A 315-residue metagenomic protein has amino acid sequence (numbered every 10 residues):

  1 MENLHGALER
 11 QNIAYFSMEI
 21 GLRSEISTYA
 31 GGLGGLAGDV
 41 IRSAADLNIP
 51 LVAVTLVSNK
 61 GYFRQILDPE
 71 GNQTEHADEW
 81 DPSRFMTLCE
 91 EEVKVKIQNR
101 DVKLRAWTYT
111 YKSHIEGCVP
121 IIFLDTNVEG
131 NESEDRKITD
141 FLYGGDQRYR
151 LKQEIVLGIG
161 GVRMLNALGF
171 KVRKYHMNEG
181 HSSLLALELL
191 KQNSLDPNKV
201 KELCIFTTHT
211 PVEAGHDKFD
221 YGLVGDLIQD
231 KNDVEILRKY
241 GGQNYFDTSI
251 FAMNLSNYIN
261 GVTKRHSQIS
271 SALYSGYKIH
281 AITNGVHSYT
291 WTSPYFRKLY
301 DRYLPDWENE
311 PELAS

Functional and structural regions predicted by a protein language model:
M1-S315: Catalytic cores of carbohydrate-active enzymes across secretory and cytosolic contexts
